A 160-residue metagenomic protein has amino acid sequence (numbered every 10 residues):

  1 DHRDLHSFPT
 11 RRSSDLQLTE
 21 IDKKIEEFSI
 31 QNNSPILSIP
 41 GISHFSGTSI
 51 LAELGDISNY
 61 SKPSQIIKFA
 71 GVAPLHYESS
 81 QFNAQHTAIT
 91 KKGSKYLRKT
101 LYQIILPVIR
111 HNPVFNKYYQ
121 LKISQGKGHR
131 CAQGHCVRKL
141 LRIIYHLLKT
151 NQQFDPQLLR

Functional and structural regions predicted by a protein language model:
D1-H2, H6-S13: Short, small-residue-biased leader/transition segments that mark boundaries at the very start of proteins
H6, Y60-P63, G134: Hydrophobic core positions of alpha-helical segments in small-molecule transporters and transporter systems
R11-F45, L54, N112: Helix-hairpin-helix/helix-loop-helix acidic hairpins
L16, E20, E27, R110 (+3 more regions): Intrinsically disordered or highly flexible coil/loop and linker segments, enriched in small and charged/polar residues
I30-Q31, F69-H76, H86-K91, R142-I144 (+1 more regions): Short alpha-helical linear motifs
S38, H44, T48-Q125, H129: Phosphate-backbone recognition surface of nucleic-acid-processing proteins
Q81-Q85, Y119-R160: Low-complexity, acidic/Ser/Thr- and charged residue-rich accessory regions of DNA metabolism proteins
